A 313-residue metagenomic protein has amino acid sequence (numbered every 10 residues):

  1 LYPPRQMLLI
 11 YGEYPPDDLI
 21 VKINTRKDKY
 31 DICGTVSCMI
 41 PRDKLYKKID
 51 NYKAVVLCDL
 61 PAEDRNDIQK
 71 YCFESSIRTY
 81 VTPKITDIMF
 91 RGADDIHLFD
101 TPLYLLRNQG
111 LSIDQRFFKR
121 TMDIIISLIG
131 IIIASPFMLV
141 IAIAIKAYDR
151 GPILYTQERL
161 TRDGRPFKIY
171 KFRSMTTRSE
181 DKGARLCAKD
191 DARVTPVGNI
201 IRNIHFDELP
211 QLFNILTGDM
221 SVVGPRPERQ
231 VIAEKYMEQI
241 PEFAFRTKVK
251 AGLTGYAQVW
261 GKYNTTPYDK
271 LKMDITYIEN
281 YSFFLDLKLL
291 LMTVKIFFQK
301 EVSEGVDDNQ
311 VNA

Functional and structural regions predicted by a protein language model:
L1-S135, E304, N309-A313: N-terminal hydrophobic signal-anchor/signal peptide
E63, R116, F167, A192-T195 (+3 more regions): Charged, alpha-helix-enriched surfaces in structured cytosolic catalytic cores of large nucleotide-utilizing machines
T86, Y155-R193, T254-K272: Short, glycine-rich, amphipathic interfacial segments at transmembrane boundaries or analogous
I96, T156-L160, T247-K248: Short acidic-hydrophobic surface loop/beta-edge motif
F99, G110, D114, K189-R193 (+4 more regions): Residue-level signature of the cytosolic catalytic core of signaling kinases
D114-R178, N214, F283, L289-A313: A hydrophobic, helix-centered structural microdomain
K189-K250, L289-F297: A short, structured surface patch at a secondary-structure boundary
V231, A244-A313: C-terminal terminal-structure detector
